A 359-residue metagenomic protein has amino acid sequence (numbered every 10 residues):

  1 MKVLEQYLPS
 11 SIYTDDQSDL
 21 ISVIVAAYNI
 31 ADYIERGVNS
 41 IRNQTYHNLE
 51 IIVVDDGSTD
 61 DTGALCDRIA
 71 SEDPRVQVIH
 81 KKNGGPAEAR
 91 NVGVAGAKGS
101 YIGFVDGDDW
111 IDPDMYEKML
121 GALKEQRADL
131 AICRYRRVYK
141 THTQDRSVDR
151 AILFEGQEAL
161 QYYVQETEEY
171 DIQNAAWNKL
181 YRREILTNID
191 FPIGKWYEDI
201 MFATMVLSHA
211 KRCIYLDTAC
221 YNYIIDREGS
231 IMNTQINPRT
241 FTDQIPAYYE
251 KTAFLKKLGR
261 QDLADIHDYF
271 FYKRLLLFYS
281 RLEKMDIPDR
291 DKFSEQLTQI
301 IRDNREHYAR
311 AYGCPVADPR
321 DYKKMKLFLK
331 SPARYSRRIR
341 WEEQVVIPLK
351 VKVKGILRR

Functional and structural regions predicted by a protein language model:
M1-R42: N-proximal low-complexity "stem/linker" segments adjacent to membrane-targeting elements
K2-V3, K284-R359: Membrane-interface aromatic/basic loop that binds lipid-linked glycans or pyrophosphate carriers, typified by
S22-V25, I52-V53, H80: Short hydrophobic beta-strand elements that form part of the catalytic alpha/beta core underpinning NDP-sugar/donor
E35-N39, G63-D67, N91, G99 (+1 more regions): Short alpha-helix within the catalytic core of nucleotide-sugar-dependent glycosyltransferases
S40, H47, D55-L65, K82: A conserved acidic beta->alpha catalytic loop
K81-A97, F104, K118: Glycine-rich, basic loop-to-helix element that forms the pyrophosphate-binding segment of sugar-nucleotide handling
G107-I214, Y221-R239: Donor-binding/catalytic cores of nucleotide-activated saccharide and glycerol-phosphate transferases/polymerases
C220-R227, N233-D262, R274, S280-E283 (+1 more regions): Catalytic core of nucleotide-sugar-dependent glycosyltransferases
